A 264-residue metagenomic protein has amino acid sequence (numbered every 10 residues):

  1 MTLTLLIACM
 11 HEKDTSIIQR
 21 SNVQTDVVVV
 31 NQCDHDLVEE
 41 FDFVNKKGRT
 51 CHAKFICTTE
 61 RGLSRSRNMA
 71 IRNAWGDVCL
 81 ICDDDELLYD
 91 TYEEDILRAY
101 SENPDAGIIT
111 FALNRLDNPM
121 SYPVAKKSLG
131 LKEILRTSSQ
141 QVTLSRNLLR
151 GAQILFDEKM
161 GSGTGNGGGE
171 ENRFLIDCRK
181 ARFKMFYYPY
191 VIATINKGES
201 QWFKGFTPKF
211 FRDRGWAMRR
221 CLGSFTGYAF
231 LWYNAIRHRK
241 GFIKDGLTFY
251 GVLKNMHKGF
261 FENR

Functional and structural regions predicted by a protein language model:
D14-C57: Acidic donor-binding segment of Leloir-type glycosyltransferases
T58-A74: Glycine-rich, basic loop-to-helix element that forms the pyrophosphate-binding segment of sugar-nucleotide handling
C79: Short aromatic/hydrophobic "clamp" motif used to bind/position activated sugar donors
D83-L87: The conserved acidic donor/metal-binding loop of glycosyltransferases
T91-P123: Conserved donor NDP-sugar-binding/catalytic core segment of glycosyltransferases
F156-E158, A181-T194, F206, T226: Catalytic beta-strand/loop signature of glycosyltransferases that borders the donor
K159-R173: Acidic donor-binding loop at a coil-to-helix junction in glycosyltransferase catalytic cores that engages
G205-R264: Non-catalytic, C-terminal membrane-associated alpha-helical segments of glycosyltransferases
